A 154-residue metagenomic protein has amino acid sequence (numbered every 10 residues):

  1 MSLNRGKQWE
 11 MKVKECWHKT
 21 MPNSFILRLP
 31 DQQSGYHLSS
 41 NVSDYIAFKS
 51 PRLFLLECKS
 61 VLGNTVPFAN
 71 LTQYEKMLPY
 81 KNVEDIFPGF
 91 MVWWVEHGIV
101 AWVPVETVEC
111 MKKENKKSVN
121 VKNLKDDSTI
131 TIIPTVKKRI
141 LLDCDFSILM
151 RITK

Functional and structural regions predicted by a protein language model:
M1-S34, S39, K154: Acidic-basic catalytic patches of nuclease active cores, encompassing PD-(D/E)XK and other metal-cofactor nuclease
W17, Y45-G63: Conserved catalytic cores of phosphodiester-cleaving nucleases, focusing on short active-site segments
H37-L38, L62-Y74: Active-site-adjacent loop/helix micro-motif of nuclease/hydrolase catalytic cores
S40-V42, P51-L55, T72, V83-D85: Short connector loops at helix/strand junctions that flank enzyme active sites, especially segments positioning acidic
I46, L55-E57, L78, I86-W93: Short, hydrophobic/aromatic-rich beta-strand segments within well-structured domains
K81-C110: Nucleic-acid nuclease catalytic cores
W102-L124: A contiguous, mid-protein "functional segment" used to position or interact with cofactors/ions or partner subunits
N123-K154: Charged phosphate-binding loop/patch that engages nucleotide di/tri-phosphates or the phosphate backbone of nucleic
